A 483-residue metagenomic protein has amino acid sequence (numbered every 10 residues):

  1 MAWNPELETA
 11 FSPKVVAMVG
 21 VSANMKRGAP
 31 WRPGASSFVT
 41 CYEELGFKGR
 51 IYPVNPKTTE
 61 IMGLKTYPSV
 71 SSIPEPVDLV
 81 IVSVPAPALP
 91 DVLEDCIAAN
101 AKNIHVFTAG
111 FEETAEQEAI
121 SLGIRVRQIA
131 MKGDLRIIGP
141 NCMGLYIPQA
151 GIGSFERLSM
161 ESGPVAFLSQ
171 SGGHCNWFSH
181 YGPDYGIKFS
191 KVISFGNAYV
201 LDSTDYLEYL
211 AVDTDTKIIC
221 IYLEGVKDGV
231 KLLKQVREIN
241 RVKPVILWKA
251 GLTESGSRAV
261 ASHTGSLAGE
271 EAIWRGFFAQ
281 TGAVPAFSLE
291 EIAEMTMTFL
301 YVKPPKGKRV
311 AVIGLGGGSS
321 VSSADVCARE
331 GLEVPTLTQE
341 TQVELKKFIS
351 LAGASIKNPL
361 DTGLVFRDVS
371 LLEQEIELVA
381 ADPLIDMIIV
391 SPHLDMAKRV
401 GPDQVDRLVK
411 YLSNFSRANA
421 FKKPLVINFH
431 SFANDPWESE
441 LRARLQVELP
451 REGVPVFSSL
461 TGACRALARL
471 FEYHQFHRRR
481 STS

Functional and structural regions predicted by a protein language model:
M1-S483: Catalytic-core regions of core metabolic enzymes, especially those transforming organic acids/acyl-group intermediates
